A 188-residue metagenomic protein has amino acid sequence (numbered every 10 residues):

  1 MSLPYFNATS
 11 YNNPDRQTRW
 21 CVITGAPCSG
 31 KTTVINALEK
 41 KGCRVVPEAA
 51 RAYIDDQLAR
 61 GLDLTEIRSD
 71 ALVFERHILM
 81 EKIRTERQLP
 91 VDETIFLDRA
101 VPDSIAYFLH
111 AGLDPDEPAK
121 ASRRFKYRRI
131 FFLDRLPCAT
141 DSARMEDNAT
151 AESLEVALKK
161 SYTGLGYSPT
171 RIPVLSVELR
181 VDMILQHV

Functional and structural regions predicted by a protein language model:
M1-R19: Extreme N-terminal, non-catalytic leader segments that precede Walker-type/kinase nucleotide-binding cores
I23: Hydrophobic anchor at the beta1->P-loop junction of P-loop NTPases
P27: The conserved Walker
G30: Conserved glycine(s) of the Walker
N36-E81: Conserved substrate/cofactor phosphate-moiety recognition/catalytic segment in nucleotide-dependent phosphotransferases
E75-F125: Glycine-rich phosphate-binding loop used to anchor ATP phosphates in small-molecule kinases, encompassing both
G112-E178: A glycine- and Lys/Arg-enriched "phosphate-lid" helix/loop adjacent to the NTP-binding pocket of small-molecule kinases
